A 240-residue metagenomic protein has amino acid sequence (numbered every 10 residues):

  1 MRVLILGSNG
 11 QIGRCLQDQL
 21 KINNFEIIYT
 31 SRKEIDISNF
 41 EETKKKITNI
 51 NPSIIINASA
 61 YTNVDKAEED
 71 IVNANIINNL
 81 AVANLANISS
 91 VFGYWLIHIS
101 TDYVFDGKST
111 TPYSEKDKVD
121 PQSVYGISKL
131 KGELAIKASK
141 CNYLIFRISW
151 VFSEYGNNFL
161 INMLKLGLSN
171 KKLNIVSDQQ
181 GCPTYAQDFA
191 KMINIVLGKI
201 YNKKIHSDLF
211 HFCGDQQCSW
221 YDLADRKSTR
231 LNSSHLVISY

Functional and structural regions predicted by a protein language model:
R2-I22: N-terminal Rossmann NAD(P)H-binding glycine-rich loop of SDR-like oxidoreductase domains
L6, T30, I55-S59, L96-T101 (+1 more regions): SDR active-site strand-loop-helix element
I27-K45: Adenosine-cofactor binding site in Rossmann-like domains, unifying the SAM/SAH pocket of S-adenosylmethionine-dependent
E41-I77: NAD(P)H-binding glycine-rich loop region in Rossmannoid oxidoreductase-like domains and their noncatalytic homologs
E69, I76, A81-N84, V104-F146 (+1 more regions): Catalytic helix-loop patch of NAD(P)-dependent Rossmann-fold dehydrogenases
L134-C182, A186-I195: NAD(P)-dependent short-chain dehydrogenase/reductase
M192, K199-R230: Mid/C-terminal beta-alpha module of Rossmann-like enzyme folds, strongest in SDR-family dehydrogenases/epimerases
L231-Y240: Single conserved hydrophobic/aromatic residue that forms the stacking wall/gate of nucleotide- or nucleobase-binding
